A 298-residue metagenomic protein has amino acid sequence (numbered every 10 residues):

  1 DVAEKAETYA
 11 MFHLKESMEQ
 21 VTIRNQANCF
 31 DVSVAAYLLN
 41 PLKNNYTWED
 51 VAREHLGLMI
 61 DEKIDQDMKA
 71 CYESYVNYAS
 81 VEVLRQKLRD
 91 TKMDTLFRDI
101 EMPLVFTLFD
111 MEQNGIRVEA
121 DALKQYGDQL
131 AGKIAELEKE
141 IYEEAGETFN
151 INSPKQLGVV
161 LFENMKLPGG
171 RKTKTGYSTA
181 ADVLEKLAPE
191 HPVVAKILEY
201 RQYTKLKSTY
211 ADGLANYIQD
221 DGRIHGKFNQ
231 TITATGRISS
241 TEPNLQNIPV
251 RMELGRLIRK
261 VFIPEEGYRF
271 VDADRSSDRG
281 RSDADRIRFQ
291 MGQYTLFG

Functional and structural regions predicted by a protein language model:
D1, K5-F12, A70-Y72, V76-L257 (+4 more regions): Conserved "right-hand" nucleotidyltransferase catalytic core of DNA-directed polymerases
D1-L88, G127, S277-D278: Conserved DEDDh/DEDDy metal-dependent 3′-5′ exonuclease domain
N28, R269-V271: Protein kinase-like catalytic core scaffold
P41, I151, A273, T295-F297: Conserved, non-catalytic sequence blocks in retroelement Pol enzymes and Pol-derived host proteins
M68-A70, Y294-G298: Active-site metal-coordination segments of metallo-dependent hydrolases
R286: A small-molecule sensor/coupling module
